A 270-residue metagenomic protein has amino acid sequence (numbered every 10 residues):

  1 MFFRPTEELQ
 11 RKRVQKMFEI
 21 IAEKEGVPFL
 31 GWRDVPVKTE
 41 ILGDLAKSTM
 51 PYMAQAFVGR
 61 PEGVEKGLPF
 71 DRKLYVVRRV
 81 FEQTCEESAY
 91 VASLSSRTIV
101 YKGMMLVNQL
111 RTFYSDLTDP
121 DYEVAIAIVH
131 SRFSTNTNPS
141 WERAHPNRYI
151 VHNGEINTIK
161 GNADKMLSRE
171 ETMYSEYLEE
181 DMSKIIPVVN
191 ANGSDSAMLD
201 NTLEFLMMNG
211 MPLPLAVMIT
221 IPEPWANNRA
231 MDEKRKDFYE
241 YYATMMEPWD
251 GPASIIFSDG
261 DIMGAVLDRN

Functional and structural regions predicted by a protein language model:
M1-N270: Conserved short alpha-helical segments that host acidic/polar catalytic motifs at enzyme active sites
